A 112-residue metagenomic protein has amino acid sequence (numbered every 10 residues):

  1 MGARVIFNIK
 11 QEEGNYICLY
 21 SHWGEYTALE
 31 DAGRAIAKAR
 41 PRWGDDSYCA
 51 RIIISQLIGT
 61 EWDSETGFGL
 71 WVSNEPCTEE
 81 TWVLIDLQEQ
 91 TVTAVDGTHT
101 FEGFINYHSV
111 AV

Functional and structural regions predicted by a protein language model:
R4-I9: Short beta-strand scaffold segments in enzyme catalytic cores
K10-E13, I52: Alpha-helical interaction segments
E12, Y26, Q88-Q90: Generic structural motif
G14-C49: Short, flexible N-terminal segments of the mature chain
A35-V112: Low-complexity intrinsically disordered segments
